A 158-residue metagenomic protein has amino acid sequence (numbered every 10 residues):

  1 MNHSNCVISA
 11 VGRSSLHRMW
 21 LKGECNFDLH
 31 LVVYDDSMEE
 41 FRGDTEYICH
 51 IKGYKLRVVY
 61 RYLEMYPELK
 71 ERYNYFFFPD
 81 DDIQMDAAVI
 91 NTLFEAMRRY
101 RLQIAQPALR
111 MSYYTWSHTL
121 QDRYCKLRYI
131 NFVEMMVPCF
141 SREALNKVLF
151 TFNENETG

Functional and structural regions predicted by a protein language model:
M1-N2: Non-catalytic membrane-proximal stalk/linker segments that position and tether the catalytic domains
N5-C25, L31-V33, S37-E39: Short, well-formed alpha-helical segments that are part of the catalytic scaffolds of diverse glycosyltransferases
W20, H30-N74: Active-site-proximal specificity loops/subdomain of glycosyltransferases
E24-L31, T45, R99-A105: Structural alpha-beta junctions
V33-D36, D81, A108-L109: Short loop/turn segments at strand-loop or loop-helix junctions that form parts of catalytic or ligand-binding pockets
L56, Q84-A87: Loop/helix-junction capping segments adjacent to catalytic residues or to phosphate/diphosphate-binding pockets
E71-Q84: Short beta-strand-to-loop acidic/aromatic patch adjacent to the donor-nucleotide binding site
Y75, D86-G158: Conserved catalytic core of nucleotide-sugar-dependent glycosyltransferases
